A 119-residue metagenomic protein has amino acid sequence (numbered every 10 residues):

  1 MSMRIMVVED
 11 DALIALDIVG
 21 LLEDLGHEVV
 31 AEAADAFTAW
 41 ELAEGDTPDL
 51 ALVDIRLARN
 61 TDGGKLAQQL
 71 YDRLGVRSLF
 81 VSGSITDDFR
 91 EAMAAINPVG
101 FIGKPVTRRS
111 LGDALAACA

Functional and structural regions predicted by a protein language model:
E9: Conserved acidic carboxylate
A12-A31: Two-component/phosphorelay signaling modules centered on CheY-like receiver
V19, E32-L50: Acidic, metal-coordinating helix/loop segments flanking the phosphotransfer/catalytic sites of two-component signaling
D54-I55: Active-site residues of response regulator receiver
G64-V76: Short amphipathic alpha-helix used as the core "switch/output" element in two-component signaling
V81-S82: Hydrophobic/aromatic residues positioned on beta-strands within the core alpha/beta folds
D88, V106-C118: C-terminal output helix
A92-I102: As written
